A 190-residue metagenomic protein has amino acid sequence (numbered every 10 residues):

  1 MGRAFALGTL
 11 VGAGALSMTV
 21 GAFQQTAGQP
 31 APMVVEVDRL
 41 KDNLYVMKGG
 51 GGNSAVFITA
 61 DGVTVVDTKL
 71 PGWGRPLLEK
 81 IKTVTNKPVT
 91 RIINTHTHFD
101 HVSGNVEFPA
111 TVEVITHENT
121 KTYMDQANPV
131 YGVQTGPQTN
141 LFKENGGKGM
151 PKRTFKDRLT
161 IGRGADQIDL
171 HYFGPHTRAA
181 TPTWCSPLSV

Functional and structural regions predicted by a protein language model:
A4-G21: Bacterial N-terminal signal peptides
A22-V34: N-terminal pre-domain segments of enzymes
V35, M47, K143-K152, Y172-P175: Short Gly/Pro-enriched turn/cap motifs at secondary-structure boundaries
V35-K82, P182-V190: Conserved beta-strand hairpin/beta-sheet module of binuclear metal-dependent hydrolase folds, prominently
G51-S54, V63-V65, L70-W73, T97-H101 (+3 more regions): Solvent-exposed loop/turn segments at secondary-structure junctions within structured extracellular/periplasmic domains
T64-D67, T90-N94, D169-L170: Short catalytic-loop micro-motif centered on adjacent basic/acidic residues
K82-T160, T181: Active-site HxH/HxHxD metal-binding segment of metal-dependent hydrolases
T154-L188: Core dinuclear metal-dependent hydrolase active-site scaffold
